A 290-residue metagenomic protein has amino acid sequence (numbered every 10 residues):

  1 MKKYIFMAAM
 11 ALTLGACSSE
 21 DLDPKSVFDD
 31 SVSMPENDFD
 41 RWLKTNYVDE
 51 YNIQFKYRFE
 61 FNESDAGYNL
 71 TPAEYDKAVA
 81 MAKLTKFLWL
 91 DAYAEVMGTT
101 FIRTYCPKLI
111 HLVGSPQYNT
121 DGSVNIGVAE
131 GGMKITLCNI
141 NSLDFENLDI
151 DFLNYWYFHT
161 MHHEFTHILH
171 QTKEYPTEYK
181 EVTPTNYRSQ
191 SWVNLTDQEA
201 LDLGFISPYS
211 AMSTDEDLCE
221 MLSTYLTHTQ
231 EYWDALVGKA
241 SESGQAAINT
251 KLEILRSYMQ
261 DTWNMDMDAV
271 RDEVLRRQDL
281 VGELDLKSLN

Functional and structural regions predicted by a protein language model:
M1-Y4: Positively charged n-region of N-terminal signal peptides that target proteins for export
T13-A16: C-terminal motif of bacterial Sec signal peptides marking the signal peptidase cleavage site
S18-M97, A247-N290: Acidic/polar, low-complexity intrinsically disordered N-terminal segments immediately downstream of a Sec signal
D21, V79-I135: Auxiliary, metal-adjacent structural segments of Zn-dependent hydrolase domains
G67-Y75, S142-W156, G204-M212, S241: Second-shell loop/turn segments in exported
Y93-L112, T172-K173, Y232-E242, M267-E273: Surface-exposed patches in mature extracellular/periplasmic domains of secreted proteins
L137, D151-P176, C219: Active-site recognition of the HExxH zinc-binding catalytic motif
N186-V270, R276-N290: Metalloprotease/metallohydrolase-associated module, dominated by Zn2+-dependent proteases
